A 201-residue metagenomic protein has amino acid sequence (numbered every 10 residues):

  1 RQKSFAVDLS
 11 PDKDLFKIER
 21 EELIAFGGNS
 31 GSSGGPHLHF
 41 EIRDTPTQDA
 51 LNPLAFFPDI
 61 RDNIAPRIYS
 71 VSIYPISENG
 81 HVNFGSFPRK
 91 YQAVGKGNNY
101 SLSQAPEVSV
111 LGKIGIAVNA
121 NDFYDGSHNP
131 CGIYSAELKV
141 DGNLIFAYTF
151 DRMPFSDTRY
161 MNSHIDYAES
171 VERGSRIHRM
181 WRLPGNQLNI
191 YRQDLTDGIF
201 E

Functional and structural regions predicted by a protein language model:
R1-F5: Short beta-strand-turn/beta-hairpin segments enriched in glycine/proline and small hydrophobics that form edge-strand
A6-D8, H128-N129: Short loop/turn motifs at secondary-structure junctions and domain boundaries
V7-D8, D12-G85: Conserved, short, structured surface segments that act as functional micro-motifs
F16-E19, I76-N79, P88-E201: Long, low-complexity serine/threonine/glycine- and acidic-rich segments characteristic of extracellular
